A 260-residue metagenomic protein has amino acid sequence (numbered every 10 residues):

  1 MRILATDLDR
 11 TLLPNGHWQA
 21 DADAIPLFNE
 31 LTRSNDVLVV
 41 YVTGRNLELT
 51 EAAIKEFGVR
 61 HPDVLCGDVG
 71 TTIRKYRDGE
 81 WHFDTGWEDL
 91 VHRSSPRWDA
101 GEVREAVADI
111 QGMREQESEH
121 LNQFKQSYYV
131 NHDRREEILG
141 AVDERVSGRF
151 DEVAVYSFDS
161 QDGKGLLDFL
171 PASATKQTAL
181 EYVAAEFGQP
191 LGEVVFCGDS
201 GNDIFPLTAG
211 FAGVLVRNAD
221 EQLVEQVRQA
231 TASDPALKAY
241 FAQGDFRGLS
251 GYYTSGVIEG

Functional and structural regions predicted by a protein language model:
M1-W18, L207: Asp-based phosphoryl-transfer active-site loop
R2-L4, D63, V194: The start of beta-strands in P-loop NTPase/AAA+ ATPase cores
T6, G67, G198: Active-site flanking residues adjacent to catalytic metal/cofactor-binding acidic residues
A20-A22, N218: A short acidic/small-residue loop/turn micro-motif
A22-E117: Active-site phosphate-binding/coordination module
R104-V195, S200-G210: Conserved acidic, metal-coordinating active-site core of Asp-based, Mg2+-dependent phosphoryl-transfer enzymes
L170, Q177-G260: Mg2+-dependent phosphoryl-transfer enzymes with acidic/Ser/Thr/Gly-rich catalytic loops
